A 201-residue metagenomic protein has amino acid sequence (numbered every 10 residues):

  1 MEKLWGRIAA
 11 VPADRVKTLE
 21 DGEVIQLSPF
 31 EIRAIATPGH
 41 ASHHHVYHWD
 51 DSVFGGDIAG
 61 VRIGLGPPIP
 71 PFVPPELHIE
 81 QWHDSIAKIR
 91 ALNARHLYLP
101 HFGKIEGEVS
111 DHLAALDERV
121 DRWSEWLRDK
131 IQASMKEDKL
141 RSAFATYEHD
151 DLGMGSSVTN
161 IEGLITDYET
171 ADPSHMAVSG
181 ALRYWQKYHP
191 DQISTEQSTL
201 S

Functional and structural regions predicted by a protein language model:
M1-I35, H83-A87: Metallo-beta-lactamase
M1-L4, V24, H48-V53, G66 (+1 more regions): Generic structural signal for short, solvent-exposed loop/turn connectors between secondary structure elements
E2-A10, I58-P71, R122-S124: Active-site-proximal loop/helix segment associated with metal-binding centers of metalloenzymes
R15, D21, L65-P68, H112: Glycine-rich, flexible loop/turn motifs
E31-A36, S42-S110: Metallo-beta-lactamase
P74-Q81, R119, P173-A177: Soluble or luminal CAZymes and related metallo-dependent hydrolases
E80, S85-T146: Active-site/pore-lining binding-face segments in mid-to-C-terminal subdomains
D129-S201: C-terminal regulatory/interaction regions
